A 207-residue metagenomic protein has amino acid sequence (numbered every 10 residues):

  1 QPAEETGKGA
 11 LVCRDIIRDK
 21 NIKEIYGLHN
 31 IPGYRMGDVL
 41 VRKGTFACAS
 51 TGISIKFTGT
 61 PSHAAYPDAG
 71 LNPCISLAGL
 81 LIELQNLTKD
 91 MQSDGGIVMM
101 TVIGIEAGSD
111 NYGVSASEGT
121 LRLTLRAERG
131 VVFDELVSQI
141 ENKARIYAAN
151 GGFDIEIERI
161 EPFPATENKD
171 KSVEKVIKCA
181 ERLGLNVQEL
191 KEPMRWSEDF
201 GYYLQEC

Functional and structural regions predicted by a protein language model:
Q1-G104, G108-V114, S197-E198: Histidine/acidic-residue-rich, glycine-tolerant segments that coordinate divalent metal ions
I75, G79-C207: Metal-dependent amide/peptide-bond hydrolase catalytic core, centered on the "pita-bread" metallohydrolase fold
